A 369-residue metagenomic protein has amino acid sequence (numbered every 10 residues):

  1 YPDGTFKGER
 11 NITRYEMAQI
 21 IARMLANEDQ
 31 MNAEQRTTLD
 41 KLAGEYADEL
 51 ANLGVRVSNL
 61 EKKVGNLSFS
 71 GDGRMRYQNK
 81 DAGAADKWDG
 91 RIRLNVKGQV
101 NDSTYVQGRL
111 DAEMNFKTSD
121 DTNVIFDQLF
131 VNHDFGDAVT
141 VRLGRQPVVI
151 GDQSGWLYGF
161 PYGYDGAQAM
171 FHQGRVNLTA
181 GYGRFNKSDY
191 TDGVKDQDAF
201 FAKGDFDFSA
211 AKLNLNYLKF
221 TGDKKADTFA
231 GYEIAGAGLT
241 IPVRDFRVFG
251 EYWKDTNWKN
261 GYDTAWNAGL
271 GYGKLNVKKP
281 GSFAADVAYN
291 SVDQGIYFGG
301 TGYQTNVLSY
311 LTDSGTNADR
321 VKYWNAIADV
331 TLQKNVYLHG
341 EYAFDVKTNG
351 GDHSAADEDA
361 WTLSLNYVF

Functional and structural regions predicted by a protein language model:
Y1-R74: N-terminal periplasmic/intermembrane-space "pro-region" immediately following the signal or transit peptide
T5-I12, V57, R76-K87, F116-D121 (+3 more regions): Outer-membrane beta-barrel pore domains
N11-R14, G65-S68, D72-Q78, A85-Y190 (+3 more regions): Outer membrane beta-barrel
A33-Q35, L42, Y46-E49, D81-G83 (+5 more regions): Polar low-complexity intrinsically disordered regions
